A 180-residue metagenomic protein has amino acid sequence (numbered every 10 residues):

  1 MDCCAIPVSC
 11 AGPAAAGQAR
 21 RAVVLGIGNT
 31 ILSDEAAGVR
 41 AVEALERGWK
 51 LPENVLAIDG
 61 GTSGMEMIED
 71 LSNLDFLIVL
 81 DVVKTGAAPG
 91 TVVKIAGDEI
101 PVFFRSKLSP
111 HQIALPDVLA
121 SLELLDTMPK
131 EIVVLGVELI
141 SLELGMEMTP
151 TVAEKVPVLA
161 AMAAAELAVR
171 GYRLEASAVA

Functional and structural regions predicted by a protein language model:
M1-P129, V134-V137, M146-V158, E166-A180: N-terminal catalytic or cofactor-binding beta/alpha core of small enzyme domains
L142-E143: Short, solvent-exposed loop/turn segments at secondary-structure junctions
A163: Hydrophobic "lid"/C-terminal helical patch of Rossmann-like NAD(P)-dependent dehydrogenase/epimerase domains
